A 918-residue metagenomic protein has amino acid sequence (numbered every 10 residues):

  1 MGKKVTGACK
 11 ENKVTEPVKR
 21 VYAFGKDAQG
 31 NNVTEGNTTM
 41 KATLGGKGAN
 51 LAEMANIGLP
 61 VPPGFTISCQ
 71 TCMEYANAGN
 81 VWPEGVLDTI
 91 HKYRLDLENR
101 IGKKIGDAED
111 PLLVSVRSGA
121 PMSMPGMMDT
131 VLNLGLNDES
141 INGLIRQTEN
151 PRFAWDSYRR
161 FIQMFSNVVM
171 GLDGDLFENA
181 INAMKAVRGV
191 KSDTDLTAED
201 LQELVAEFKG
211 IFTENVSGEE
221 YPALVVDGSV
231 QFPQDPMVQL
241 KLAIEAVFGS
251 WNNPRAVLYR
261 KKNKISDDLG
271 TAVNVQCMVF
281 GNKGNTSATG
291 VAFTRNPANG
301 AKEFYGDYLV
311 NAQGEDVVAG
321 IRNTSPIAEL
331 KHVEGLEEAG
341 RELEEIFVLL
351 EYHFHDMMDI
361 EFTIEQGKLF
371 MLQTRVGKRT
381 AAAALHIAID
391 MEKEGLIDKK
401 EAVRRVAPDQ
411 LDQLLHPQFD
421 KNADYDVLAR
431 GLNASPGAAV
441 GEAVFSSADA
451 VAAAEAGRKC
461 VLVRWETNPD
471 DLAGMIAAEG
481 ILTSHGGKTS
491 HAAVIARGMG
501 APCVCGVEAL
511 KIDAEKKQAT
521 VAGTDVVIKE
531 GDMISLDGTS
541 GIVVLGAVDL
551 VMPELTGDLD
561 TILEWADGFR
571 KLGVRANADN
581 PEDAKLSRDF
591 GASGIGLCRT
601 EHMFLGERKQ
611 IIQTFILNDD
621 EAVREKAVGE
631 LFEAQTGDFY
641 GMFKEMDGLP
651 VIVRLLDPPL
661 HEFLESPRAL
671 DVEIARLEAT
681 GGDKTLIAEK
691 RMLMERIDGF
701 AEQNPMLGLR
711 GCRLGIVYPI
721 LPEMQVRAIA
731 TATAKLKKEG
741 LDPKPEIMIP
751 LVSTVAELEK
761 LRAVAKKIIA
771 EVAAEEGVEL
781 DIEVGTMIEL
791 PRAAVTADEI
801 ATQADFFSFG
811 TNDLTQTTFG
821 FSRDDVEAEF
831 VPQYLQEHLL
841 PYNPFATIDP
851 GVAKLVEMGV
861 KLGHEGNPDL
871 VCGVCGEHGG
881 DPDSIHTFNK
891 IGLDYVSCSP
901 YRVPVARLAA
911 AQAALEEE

Functional and structural regions predicted by a protein language model:
G2-D426, R458-V461, N468-A473, E479 (+9 more regions): Nucleotide/phosphate-binding sheet-loop regions of phosphoryl- and nucleotidyl-transfer enzymes
K3, L396-A477, I542-L550, L559 (+2 more regions): Protease-associated
T66, Q70-C72, T467, G486-K488 (+10 more regions): Short, ordered loop/turn segments at secondary-structure junctions
R117-S118, L555-D558, W565-E918: Conserved alpha/beta-domain cores
E479-H485, C503, G873: A short, small-residue-rich loop immediately preceding and capping a beta-strand
A492, E508-I512, K517-A522: Conserved nucleotide-binding/hydrolysis modules and their immediate coupling elements across P-loop/ASCE NTPase motors
